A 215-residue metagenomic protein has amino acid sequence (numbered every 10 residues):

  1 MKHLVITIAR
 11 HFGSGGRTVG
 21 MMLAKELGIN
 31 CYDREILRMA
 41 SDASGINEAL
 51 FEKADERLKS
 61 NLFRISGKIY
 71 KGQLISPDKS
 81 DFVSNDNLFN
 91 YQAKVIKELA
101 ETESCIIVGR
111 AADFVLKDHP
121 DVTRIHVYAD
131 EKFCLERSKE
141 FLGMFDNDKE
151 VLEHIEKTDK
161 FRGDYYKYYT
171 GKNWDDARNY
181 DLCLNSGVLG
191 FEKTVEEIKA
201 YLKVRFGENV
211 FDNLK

Functional and structural regions predicted by a protein language model:
K2-R10, E103: Pre-Walker A (Motif I) flank of P-loop NTPase domains
I8-M21: Glycine-rich phosphate-binding P-loop
N30-S41: Short beta-strand-centered segment that lines the nucleotide-binding/catalytic pocket of NTP-utilizing
S41-S104: ATP-dependent small-molecule kinase phosphotransfer cores that center on conserved nucleotide phosphate-binding segments
E56, S60-S66, K71, N147-F191: Small-molecule kinase domains that catalyze NTP-dependent phosphoryl transfer to phosphate-bearing small molecules
L99, A111-D118: RNA pseudouridine synthases
D118-K139, D148-K157: Conserved phosphate-donor/acceptor-positioning beta-strand/loop module used by diverse small-molecule
